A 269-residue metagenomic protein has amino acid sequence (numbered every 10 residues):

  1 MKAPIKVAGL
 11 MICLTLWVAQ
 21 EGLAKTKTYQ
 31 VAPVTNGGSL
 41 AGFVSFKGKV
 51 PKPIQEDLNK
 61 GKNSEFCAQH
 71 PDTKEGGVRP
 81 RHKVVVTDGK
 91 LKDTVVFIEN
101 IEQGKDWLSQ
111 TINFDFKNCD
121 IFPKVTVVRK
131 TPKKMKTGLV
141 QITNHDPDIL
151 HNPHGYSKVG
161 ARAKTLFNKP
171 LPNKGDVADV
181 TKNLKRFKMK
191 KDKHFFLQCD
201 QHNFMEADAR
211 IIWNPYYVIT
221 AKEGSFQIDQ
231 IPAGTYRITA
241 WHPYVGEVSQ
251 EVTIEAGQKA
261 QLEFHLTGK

Functional and structural regions predicted by a protein language model:
M1-G9: Bacterial N-terminal signal peptides that target proteins for export
A8-W17: Bacterial N-terminal signal peptides
L23-K269: Extracytoplasmic copper-binding redox domains, predominantly the cupredoxin/blue-copper superfamily
